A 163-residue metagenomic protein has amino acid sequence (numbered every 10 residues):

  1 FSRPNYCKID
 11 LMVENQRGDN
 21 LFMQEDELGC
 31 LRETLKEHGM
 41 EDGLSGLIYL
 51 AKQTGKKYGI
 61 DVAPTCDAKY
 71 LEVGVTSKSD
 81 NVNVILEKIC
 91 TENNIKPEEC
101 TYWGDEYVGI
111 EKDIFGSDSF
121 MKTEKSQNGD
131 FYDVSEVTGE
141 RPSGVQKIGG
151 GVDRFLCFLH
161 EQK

Functional and structural regions predicted by a protein language model:
F1-G74: HAD-like small-molecule phosphatases
S79-K163: Mg2+-dependent phosphoryl-transfer enzymes with acidic/Ser/Thr/Gly-rich catalytic loops
